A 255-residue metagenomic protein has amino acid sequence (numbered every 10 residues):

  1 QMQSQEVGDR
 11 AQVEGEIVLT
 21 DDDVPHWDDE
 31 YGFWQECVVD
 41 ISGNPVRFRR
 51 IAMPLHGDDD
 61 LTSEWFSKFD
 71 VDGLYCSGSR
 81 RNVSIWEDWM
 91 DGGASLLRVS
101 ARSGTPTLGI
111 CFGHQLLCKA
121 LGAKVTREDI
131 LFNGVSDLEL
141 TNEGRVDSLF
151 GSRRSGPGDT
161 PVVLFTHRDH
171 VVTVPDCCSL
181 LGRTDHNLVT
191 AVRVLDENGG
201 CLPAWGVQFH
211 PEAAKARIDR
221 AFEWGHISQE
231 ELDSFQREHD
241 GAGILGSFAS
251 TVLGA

Functional and structural regions predicted by a protein language model:
Q1-S103, Q229-A255: N-terminal beta1-alpha1 cap of cysteine-dependent amidohydrolase-like domains
Q5, D23-P25, H56-D58, N82 (+5 more regions): Surface-exposed, flexible loop/turn segments at secondary-structure boundaries
V18-L19, R49-I51, Y75, L108 (+3 more regions): Hydrophobic/aromatic beta-strand patches that form the interior of the parallel beta-sheet core in alpha/beta enzyme
V71, R217-H226: Short, flexible, mixed-charge acidic loops at enzyme active sites
V71-D72, C76-D147, V162: Cysteine-nucleophile active-site neighborhood
K119-K215: Pocket-forming structural segment of enzyme catalytic cores
A204, G225, I244-L245: Structured catalytic cores of enzymes that bind and process phosphorylated ligands/cofactors
